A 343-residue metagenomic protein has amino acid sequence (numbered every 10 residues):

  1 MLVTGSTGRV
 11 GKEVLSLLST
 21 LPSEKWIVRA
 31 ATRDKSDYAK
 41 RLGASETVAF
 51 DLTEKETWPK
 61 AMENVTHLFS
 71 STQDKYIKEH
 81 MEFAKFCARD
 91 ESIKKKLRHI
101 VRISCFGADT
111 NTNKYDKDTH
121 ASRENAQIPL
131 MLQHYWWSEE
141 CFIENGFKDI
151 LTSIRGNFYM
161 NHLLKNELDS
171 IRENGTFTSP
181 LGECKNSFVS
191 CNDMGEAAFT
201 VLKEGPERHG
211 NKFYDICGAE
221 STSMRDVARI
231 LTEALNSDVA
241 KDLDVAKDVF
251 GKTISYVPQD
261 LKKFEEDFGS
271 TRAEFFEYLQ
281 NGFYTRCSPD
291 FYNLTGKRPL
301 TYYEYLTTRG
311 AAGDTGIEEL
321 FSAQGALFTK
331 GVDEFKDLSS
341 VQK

Functional and structural regions predicted by a protein language model:
M1-L2, T20-W26, I93, K117 (+2 more regions): Eukaryotic N-terminal low-complexity, Ser/Thr- and Lys/Arg-rich leader segments that predominantly function as
M1-Y38, T53-E56, E63, D74-M81 (+4 more regions): Oxidoreductase cofactor-interface core, primarily capturing Rossmann-like NAD(P)-dependent enzymes
R29, V48, I154, I254-K262: General small-molecule cofactor/ligand-binding pocket signal
L42-T53: Rossmann-fold cofactor-recognition segment
S45, T66, R98: Conserved acidic residues
M62, T66-F69, V101: N-terminal Rossmann-like NAD(P) cofactor-binding module of classical short-chain dehydrogenase/reductase
Y214, A228-F283, E318-L327, D333-K343: Terminal hydrophobic/aromatic helix or amphipathic segment near a protein terminus
F283-N293, K297-D314, S322-A326: C-terminal helical cap and adjacent loop that interface with cofactors, partners, or active-site loops
